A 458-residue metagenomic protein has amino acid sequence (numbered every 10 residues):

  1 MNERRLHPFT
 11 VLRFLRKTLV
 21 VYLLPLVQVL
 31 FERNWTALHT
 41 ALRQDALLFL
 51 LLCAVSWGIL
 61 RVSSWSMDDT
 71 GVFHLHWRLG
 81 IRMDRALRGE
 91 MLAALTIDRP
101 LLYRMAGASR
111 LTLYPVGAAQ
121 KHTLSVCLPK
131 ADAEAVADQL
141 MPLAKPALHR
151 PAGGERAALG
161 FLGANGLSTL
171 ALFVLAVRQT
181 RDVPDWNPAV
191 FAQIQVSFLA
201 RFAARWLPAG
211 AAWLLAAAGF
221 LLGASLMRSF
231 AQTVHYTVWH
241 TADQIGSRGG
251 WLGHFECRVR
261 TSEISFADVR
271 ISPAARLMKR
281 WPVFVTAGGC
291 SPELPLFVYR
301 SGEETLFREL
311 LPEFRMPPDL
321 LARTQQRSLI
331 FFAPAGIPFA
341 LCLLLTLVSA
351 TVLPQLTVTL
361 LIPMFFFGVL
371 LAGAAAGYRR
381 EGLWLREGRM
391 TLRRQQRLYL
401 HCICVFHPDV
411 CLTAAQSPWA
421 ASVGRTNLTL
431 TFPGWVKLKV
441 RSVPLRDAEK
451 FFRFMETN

Functional and structural regions predicted by a protein language model:
M1-N458: N-terminal basic, Ser/Thr-rich segments that initiate or prime the first beta/alpha elements at protein or domain
